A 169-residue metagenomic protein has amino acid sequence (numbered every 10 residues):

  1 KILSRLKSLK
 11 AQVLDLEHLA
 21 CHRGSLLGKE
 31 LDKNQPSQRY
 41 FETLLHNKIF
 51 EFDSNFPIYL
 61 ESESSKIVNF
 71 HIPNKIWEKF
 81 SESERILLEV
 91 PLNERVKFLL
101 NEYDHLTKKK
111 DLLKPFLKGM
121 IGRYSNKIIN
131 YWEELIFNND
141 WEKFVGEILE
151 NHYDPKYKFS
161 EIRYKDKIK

Functional and structural regions predicted by a protein language model:
K1, N34-L44, L106-P115: A polyampholytic, Gly/Pro-enriched intrinsically disordered region
K1-L9: Glycine-rich phosphate-binding P-loop
R5, L44, I148: Alpha-helical scaffold segments in soluble metabolic enzymes
L9-K79: Conserved nucleotide-sensing/catalytic segment adjacent to the nucleotide-binding pocket in NTP-handling enzymes
E78-E84, E89-K169: Conserved NTP phosphate-binding and transfer environment spanning the P-loop NTPase/kinase superfamily
